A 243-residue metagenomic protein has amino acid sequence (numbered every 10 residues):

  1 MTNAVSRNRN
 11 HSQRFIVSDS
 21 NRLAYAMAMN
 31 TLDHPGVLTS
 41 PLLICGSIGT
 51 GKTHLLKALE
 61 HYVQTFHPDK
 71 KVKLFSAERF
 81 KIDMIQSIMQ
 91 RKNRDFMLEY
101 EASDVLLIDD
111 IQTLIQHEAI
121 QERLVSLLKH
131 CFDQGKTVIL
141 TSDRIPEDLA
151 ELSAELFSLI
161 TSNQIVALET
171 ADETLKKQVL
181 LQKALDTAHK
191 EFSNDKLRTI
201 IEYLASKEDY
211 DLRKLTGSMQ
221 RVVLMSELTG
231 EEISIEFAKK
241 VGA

Functional and structural regions predicted by a protein language model:
T2-L23: Dynamic helix-loop-helix/coil hinge segments at AAA+ ATPase domain boundaries and subdomain interfaces
G36-A58: Walker A/P-loop nucleotide-binding motif
Q64, P68-V105, E118: Short glycine-rich substrate-engagement loop in P-loop NTPases that contacts/grips substrate
I85-M89, P146-S162: Short regulatory helix/loop adjacent to the ATP-binding pocket of P-loop NTPases
N163-K176: Conserved AAA+ ATPase "SRH/arginine-finger" region at the nucleotide-binding site
F192-K207: Short conserved motifs of the RecA-like P-loop NTPase core
K207-R221: The conserved phosphate-sensing helix
M219, M225-A243: Conserved C-terminal helix/linker of AAA+ ATPases
